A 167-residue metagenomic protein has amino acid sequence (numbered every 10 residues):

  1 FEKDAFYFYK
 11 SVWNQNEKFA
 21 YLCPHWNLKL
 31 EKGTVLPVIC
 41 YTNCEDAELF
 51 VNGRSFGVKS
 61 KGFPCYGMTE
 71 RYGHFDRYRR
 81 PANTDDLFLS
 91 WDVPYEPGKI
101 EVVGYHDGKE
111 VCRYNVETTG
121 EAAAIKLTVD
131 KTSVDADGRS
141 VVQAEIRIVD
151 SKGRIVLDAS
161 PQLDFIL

Functional and structural regions predicted by a protein language model:
F1-R139, S151-I155: Substrate-binding clefts and catalytic carboxylate motifs of secreted carbohydrate-active enzymes
R54-V58, A159-L167: Short, well-ordered beta-strand segments
V141-Q143: Short glycine/proline-centered loop/turn elements that form peptide/ligand docking sites
